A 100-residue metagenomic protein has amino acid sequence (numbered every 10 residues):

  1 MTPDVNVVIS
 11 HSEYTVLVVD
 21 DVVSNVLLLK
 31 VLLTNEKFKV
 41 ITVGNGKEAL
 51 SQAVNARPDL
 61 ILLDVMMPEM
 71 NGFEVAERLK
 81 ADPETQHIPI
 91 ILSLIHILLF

Functional and structural regions predicted by a protein language model:
M1-L17, K30: Non-catalytic signal-transmission and effector/linker regions of two-component phosphorelay proteins
E13, R57-D59, E84-P89: His-Asp phosphorelay/catalytic-motif detector in bacterial-type signaling
D20, D64: Active-site residues of response regulator receiver
V23-I41, K47, N55: Two-component/phosphorelay signaling modules centered on CheY-like receiver
S24, G44-E48, N71-E77: Acidic catalytic/metal-coordinating carboxylates
S51, F73-Q86: Short amphipathic alpha-helix used as the core "switch/output" element in two-component signaling
M67: Receiver (REC) domain active-site loop signature in two-component systems and cognate sites in sensor histidine kinases
I95-F100: Conserved small/polar residues in nucleotide/adenosyl-binding loops
